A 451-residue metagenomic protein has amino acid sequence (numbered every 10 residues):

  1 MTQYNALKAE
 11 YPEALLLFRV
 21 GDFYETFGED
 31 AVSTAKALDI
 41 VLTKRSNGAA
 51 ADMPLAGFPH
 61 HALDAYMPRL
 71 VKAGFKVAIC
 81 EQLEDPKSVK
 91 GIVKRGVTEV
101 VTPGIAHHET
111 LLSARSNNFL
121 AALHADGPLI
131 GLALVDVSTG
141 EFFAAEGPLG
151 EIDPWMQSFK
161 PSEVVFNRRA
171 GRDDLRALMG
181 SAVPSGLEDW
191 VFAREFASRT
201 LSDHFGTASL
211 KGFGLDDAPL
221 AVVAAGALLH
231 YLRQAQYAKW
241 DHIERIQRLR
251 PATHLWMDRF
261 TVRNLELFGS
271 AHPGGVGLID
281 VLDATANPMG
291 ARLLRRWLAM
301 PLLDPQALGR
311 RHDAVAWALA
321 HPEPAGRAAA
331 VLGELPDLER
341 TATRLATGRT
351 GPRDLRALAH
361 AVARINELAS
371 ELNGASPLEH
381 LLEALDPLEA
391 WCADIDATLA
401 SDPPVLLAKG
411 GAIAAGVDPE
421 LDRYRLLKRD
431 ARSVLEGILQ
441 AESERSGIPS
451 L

Functional and structural regions predicted by a protein language model:
M1-W317, A330-A346, T350-Q440: Charged catalytic and DNA/RNA-contacting regions of genome-maintenance and nucleic-acid-processing enzymes
L319-A325: Conserved interaction-surface patches within small, structured recognition/assembly domains
E442-L451: Glycine/charge-rich, flexible interdomain linkers and switch-proximal surface loops that mediate coupling
